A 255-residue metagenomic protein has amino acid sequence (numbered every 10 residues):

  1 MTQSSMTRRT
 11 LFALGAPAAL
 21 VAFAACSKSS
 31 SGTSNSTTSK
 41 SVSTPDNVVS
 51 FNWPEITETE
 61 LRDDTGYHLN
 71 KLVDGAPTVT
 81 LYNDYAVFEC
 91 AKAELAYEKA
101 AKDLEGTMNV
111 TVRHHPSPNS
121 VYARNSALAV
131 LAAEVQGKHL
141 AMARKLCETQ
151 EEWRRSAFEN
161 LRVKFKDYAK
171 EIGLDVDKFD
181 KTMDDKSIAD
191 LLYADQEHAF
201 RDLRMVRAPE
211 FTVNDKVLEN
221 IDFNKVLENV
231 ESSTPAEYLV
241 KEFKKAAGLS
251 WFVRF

Functional and structural regions predicted by a protein language model:
T2, T7-P118, K245-F255: Extracytoplasmic thiol/disulfide redox context detector
Q3, S29-S31, K170-F255: C-terminal cap of thioredoxin/glutaredoxin-like
T7, L20, V135-K138, E151 (+2 more regions): A generic secondary-structure boundary signal that marks alpha-helix termini
A16, C147-E151, D184-S187, E197: Short amphipathic alpha-helical surface patches that mediate protein-protein
P77, A127, P209: Residue-level detector of short, conserved catalytic/binding motifs and their immediate flanks
T80-A86, A91-F165, K170, T234: Structural alpha/beta surface segment adjacent to cysteine/selenocysteine redox centers across thiol/disulfide enzymes
